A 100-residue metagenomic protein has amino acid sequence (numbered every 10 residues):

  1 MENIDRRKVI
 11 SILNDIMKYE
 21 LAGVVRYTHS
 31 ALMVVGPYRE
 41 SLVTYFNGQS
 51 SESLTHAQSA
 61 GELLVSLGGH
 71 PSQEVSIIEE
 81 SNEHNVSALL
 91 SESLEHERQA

Functional and structural regions predicted by a protein language model:
M1-I16: Disorder-to-helix initiation segments
R7, S51, E95-R98: Residue-level marker of alpha-helix boundaries and capping positions
V9, Y38-L42, V86: Residue-level recognition of alpha-helical structural elements
I12-Y19, G23-V34, Q58, E62-L63 (+1 more regions): Acidic/histidine-rich alpha-helical segments that form the ligand environment of transition-metal centers
G23, T28-A31, V35-E74: Conserved alpha-helical segments that form or flank metal/cofactor-binding pockets of metalloenzymes
